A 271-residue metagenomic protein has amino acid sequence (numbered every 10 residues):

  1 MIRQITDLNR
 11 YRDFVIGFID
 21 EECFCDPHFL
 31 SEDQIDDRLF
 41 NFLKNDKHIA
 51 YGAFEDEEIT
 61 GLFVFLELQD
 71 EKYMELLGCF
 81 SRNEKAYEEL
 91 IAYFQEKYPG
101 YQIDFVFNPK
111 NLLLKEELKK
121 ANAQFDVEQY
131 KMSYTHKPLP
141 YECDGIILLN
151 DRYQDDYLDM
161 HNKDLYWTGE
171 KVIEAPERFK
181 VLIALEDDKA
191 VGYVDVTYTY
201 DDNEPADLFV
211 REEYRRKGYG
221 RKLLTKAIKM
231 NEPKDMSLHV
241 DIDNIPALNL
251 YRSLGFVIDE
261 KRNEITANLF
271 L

Functional and structural regions predicted by a protein language model:
M1-Q34, Q129, P138-W167: Short amphipathic alpha-helix that is part of the acyltransferase structural core
H28-A50, H161-Y193: Active-site rim helix/loop that mediates acceptor-substrate recognition in acyltransferases
S31-E89, V194-A206, E212: Conserved donor-binding loop and adjoining core beta-sheet/short helix segment in diverse acyl/aminoacyl transferases
C79-C143, I265-A267: Acyl-donor-binding surface of acyltransferase catalytic domains
N83-E96, V210, R216-M230, L248-S253: Conserved acetyl-CoA-binding loop-helix of GNAT-fold acetyltransferases
I103-F107, P205, M236-V240: Conserved hydrophobic beta-strand within the GNAT/NAT acetyltransferase core sheet that lines the active-site cleft
P109-D126, R221, D243-E260: Conserved active-site alpha-helix within GNAT-family acetyltransferase domains
E174-N231: Glycine/small-residue-rich hydrophobic helix-like segments
